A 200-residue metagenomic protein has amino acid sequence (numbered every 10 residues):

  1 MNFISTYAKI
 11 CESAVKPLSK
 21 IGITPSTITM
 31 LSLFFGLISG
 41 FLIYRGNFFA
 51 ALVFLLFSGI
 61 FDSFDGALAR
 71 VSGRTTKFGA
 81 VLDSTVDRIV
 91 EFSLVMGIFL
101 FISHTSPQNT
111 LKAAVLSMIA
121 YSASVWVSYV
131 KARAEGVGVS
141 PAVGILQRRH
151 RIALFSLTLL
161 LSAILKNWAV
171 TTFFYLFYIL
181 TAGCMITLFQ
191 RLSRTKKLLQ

Functional and structural regions predicted by a protein language model:
M1-G59, L94-Q200: Hydrophobic alpha-helical transmembrane segments
F48-T76: Hydrophobic/aromatic-rich structural module bridging two neighboring secondary-structure elements via a short loop
D62, D83, Q147: Divalent metal-coordination and catalytic microenvironments
G66-N109: Basic, amphipathic juxtamembrane/active-site segments that coordinate anionic phosphate or diphosphate groups
